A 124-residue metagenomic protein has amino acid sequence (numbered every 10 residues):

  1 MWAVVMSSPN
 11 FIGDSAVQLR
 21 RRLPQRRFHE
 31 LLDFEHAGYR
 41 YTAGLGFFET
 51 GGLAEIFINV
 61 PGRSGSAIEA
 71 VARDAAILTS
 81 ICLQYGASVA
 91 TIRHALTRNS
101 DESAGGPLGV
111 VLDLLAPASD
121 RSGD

Functional and structural regions predicted by a protein language model:
M1-D124: Long, C-terminal-biased catalytic regions of enzyme "large/alpha" subunits
